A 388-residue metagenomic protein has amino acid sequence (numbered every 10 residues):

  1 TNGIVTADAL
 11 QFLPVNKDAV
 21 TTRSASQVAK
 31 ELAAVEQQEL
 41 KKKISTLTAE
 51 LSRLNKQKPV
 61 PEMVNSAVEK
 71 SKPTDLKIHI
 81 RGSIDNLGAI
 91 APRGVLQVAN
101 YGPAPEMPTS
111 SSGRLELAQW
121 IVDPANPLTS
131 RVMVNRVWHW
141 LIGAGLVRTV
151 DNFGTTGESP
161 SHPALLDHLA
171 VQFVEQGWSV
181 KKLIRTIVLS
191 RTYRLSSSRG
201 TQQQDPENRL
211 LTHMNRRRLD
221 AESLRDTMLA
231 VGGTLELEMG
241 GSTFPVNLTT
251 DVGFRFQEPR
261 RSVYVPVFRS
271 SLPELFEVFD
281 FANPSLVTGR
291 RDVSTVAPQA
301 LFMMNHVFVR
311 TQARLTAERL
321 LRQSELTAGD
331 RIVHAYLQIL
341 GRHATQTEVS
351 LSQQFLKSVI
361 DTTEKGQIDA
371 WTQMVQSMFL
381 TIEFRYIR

Functional and structural regions predicted by a protein language model:
T1-Q27: Extracytoplasmic
T6, P259, L275, V296-A297: A generic structural signal for well-ordered coil/turn residues at beta-strand boundaries that shape enzyme active-site
S24-P259, A282-R291, M304-A370, M378 (+1 more regions): Primarily short, surface-exposed interaction patches in extracytoplasmic proteins
R261-V267: Short beta-strand/turn segments that mark the catalytic/cofactor-handling region of acyl-thioester transfer
S270: Short, solvent-exposed loop/turn segments at secondary-structure junctions
P273-D280: Active-site Gly/Thr loop motif
M374: Globin-like tetrapyrrole-binding proteins
